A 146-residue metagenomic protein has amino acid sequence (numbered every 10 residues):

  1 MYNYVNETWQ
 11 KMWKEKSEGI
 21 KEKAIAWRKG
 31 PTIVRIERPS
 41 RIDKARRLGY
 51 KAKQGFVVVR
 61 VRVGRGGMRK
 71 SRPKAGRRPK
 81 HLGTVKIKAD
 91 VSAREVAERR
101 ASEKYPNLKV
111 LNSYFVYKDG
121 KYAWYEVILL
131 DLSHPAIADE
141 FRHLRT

Functional and structural regions predicted by a protein language model:
M1-T146: Ribosome-associated RNA-binding proteins
